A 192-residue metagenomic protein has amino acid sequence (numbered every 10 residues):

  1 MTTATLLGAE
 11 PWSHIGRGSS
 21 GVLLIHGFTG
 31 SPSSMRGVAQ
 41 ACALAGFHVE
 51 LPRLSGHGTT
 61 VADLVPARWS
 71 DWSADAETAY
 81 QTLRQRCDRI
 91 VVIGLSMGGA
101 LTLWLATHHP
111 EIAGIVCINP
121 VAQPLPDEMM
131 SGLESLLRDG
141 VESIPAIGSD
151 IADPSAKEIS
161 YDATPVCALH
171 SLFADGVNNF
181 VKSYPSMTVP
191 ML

Functional and structural regions predicted by a protein language model:
T3-T60: Short, surface-exposed "cap/lid" segments of acyl-processing enzymes
S13-G16, G30, S160-L192: Serine-hydrolase catalytic core
T60-R86, V91: Catalytic nucleophile-loop/oxyanion-hole region of alpha/beta-hydrolase and closely related hydrolase-like folds
G94-G98, T102: Gly/Ala-rich beta-loop-alpha elbow adjacent to hydrolase catalytic centers
W104-H108: Active-site signature of alpha/beta-hydrolase-fold catalytic machinery across serine- and Asp/Cys-nucleophile hydrolases
V116-P126: Active-site nucleophile loop of the alpha/beta-hydrolase fold
S131-I147: A catalytic-pocket lid/entrance helix-loop region that shapes and gates access to the active site across common
